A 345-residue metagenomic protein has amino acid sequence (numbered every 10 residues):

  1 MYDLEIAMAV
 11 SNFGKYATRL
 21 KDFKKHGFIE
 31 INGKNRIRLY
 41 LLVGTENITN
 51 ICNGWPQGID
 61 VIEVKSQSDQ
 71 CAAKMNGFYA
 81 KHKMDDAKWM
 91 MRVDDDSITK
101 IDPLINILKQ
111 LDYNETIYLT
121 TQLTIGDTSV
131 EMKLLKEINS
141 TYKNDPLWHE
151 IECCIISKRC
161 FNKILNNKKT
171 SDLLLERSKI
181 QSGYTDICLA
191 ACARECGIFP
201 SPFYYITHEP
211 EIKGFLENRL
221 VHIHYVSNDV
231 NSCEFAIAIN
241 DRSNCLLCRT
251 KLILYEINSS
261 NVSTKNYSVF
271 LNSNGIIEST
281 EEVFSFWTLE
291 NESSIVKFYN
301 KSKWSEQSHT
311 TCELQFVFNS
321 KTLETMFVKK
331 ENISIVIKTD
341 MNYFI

Functional and structural regions predicted by a protein language model:
M1-T18: N-proximal low-complexity "stem/linker" segments adjacent to membrane-targeting elements
A9-S11, G33-N47, V64: Short beta-strand/loop segment that forms part of the nucleotide-sugar
D22-R36: Short, acidic, metal-binding catalytic loop of nucleotide-sugar glycosyltransferases
L42-K88: Active-site-proximal specificity loops/subdomain of glycosyltransferases
W89, V93, S97-F199, P210: Conserved catalytic core of nucleotide-sugar-dependent glycosyltransferases
E176-L252: C-terminal catalytic/acceptor-binding lobe
T250-Y267, E278-L289, S320-N332, D340: Tryptophan-anchored aromatic micro-motifs
L254, S293-I345: Beta-sheet ligand-binding and adhesion/scaffold domains
